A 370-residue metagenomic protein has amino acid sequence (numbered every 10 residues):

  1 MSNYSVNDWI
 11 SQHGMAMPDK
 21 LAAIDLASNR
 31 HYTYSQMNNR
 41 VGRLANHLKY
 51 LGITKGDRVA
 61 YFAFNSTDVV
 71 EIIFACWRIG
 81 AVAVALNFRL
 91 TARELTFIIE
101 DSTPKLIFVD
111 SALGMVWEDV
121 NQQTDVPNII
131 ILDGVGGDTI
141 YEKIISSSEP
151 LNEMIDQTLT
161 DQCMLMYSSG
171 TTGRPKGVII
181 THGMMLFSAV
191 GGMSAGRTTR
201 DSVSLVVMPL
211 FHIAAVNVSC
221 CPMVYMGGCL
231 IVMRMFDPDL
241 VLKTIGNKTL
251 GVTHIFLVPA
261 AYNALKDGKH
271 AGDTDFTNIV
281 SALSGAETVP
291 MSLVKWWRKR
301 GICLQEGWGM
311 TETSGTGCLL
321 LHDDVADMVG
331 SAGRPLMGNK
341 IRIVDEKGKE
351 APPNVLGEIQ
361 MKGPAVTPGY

Functional and structural regions predicted by a protein language model:
S2, A22-S66, V70-F74, T91-T96: Conserved AMP-binding/adenylate-forming core of the ANL superfamily
N3, D19, G136, S148-Y167 (+3 more regions): Conserved pre-ATP/AMP-binding loop-to-beta segment of ANL
H31-S35, C163-F187: Conserved AMP-binding A3 loop
R58, F64-A92, E100-L106, S202-V203 (+3 more regions): A short helix-loop-beta submotif of the ANL/AMP-binding
L106, G114-L159: ANL superfamily adenylate-forming
L186-V203, F211-H254, N263-A264, G268-K269: Conserved AMP-binding/adenylation subdomain of ANL enzymes
V252-L257, K266-D327, K340: Gly/Ser/Thr-rich phosphate-binding loop
K340-M361: Conserved beta-loop-beta connector loops within the AMP-binding
